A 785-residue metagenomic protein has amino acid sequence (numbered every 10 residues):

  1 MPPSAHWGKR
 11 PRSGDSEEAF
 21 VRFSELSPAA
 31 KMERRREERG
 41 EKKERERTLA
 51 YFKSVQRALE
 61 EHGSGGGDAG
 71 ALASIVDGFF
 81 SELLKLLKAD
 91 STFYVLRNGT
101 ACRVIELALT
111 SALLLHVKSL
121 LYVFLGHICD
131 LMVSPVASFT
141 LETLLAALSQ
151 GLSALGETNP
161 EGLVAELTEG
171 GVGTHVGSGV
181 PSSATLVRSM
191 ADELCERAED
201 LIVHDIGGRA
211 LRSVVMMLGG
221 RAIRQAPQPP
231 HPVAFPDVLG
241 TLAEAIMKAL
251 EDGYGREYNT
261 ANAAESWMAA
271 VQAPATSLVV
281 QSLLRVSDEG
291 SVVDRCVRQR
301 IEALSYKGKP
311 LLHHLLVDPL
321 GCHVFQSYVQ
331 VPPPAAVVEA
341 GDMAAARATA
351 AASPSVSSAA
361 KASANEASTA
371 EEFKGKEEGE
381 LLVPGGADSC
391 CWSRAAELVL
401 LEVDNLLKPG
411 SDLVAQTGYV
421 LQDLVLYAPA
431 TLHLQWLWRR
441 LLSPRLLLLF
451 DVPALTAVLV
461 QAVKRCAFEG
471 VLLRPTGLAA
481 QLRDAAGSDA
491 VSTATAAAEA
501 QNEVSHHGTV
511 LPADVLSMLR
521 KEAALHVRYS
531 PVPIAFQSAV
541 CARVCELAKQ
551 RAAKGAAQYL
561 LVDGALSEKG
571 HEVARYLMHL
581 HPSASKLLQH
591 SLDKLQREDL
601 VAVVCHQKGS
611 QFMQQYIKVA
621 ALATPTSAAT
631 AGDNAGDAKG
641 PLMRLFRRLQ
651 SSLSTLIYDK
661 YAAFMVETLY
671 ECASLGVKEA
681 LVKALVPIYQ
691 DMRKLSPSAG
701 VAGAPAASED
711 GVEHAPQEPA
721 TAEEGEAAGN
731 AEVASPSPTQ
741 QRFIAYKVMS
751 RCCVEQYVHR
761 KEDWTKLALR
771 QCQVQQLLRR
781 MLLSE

Functional and structural regions predicted by a protein language model:
P2-E785: Eukaryotic gene-expression regulator signature that favors modular helical reader/repeat domains and their
